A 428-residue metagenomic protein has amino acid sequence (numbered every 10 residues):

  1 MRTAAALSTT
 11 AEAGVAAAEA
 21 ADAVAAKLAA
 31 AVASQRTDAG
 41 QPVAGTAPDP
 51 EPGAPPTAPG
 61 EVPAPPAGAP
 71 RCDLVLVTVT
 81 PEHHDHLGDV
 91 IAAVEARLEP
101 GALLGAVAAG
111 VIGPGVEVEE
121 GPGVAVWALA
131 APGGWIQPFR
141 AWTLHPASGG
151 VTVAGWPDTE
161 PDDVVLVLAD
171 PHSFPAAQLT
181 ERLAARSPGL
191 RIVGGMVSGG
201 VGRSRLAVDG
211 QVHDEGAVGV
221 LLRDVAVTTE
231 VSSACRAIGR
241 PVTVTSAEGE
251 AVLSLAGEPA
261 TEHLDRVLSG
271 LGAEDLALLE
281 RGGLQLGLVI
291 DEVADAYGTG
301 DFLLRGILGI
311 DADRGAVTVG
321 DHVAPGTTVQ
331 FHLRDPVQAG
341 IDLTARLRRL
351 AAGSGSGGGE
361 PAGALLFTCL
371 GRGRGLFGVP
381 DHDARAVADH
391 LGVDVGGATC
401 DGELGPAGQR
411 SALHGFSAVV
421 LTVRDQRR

Functional and structural regions predicted by a protein language model:
M1-D49, G53, A58-L87, A93-E95 (+4 more regions): Small-residue-enriched flexible segments
